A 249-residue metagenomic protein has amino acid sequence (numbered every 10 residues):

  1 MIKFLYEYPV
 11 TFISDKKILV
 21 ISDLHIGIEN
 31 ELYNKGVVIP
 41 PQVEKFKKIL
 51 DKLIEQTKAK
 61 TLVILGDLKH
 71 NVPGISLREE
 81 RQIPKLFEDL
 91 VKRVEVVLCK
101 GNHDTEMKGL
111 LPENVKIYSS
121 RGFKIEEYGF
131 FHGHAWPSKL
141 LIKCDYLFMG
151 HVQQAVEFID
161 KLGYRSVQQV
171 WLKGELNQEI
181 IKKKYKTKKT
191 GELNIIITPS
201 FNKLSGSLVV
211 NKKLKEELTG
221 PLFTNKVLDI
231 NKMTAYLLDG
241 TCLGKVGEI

Functional and structural regions predicted by a protein language model:
M1-I249: Extended recognition/assembly regions associated with phosphoester-bond processing machinery
